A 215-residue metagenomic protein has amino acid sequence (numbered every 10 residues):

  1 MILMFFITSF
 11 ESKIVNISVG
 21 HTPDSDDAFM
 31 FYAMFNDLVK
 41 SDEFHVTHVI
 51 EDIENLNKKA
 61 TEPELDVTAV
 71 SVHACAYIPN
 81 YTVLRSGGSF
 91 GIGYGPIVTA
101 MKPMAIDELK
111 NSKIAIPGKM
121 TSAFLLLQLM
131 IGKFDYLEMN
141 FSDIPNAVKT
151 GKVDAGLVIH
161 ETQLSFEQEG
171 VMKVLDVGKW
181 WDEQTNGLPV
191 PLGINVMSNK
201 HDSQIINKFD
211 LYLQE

Functional and structural regions predicted by a protein language model:
L3-S89: N-terminal hydrophobic or amphipathic helices and topogenic motifs
I14-N36, Y94-D154, E161: Bilobed "Venus flytrap"/periplasmic-binding protein-like clamshell domains and structurally analogous long
T47-E51, L137-M139, L175: General small-molecule cofactor/ligand-binding pocket signal
V67, Y81-T82, K113, A155-L157 (+1 more regions): Structural motif
A76-P79, L127, S165-E169: Short loop/helix-cap segments at secondary-structure boundaries that form the rim of catalytic
Y81-R85, F134-Y136, V171-V174: Active-site regions of enzymes building and remodeling cell-envelope glycoconjugates
V83-I106, D182-K200: Hydrophobic/proline-rich hinge and linker segments of small-molecule sensing/allosteric domains, predominantly
N140-E215: Pocket-lining segment of extracytoplasmic ligand-binding domains
